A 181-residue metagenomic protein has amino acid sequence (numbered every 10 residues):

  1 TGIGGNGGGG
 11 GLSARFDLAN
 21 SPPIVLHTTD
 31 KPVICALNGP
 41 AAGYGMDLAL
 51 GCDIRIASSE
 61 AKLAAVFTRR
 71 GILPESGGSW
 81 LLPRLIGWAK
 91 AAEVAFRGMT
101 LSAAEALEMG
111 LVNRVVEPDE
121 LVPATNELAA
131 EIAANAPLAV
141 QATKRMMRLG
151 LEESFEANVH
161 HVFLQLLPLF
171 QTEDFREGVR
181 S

Functional and structural regions predicted by a protein language model:
T1-T28, A41, R69-G71, E153-S154: Glycine- (often His-adjacent) and acidic-residue-rich active-site loop that binds/positions the CoA thioester
F16, N20, G43-G45, S76 (+3 more regions): Glycine-rich phosphate-binding loop at the start of an alpha helix
P22-T29, A36, A42-F96, M109 (+2 more regions): CoA-thioester-processing core
A41, P74, A95-G98, N135 (+2 more regions): Glycosyltransferase donor-binding loop in the core domain
I56-A61, A103, V112-E173: C-terminal long alpha-helix characteristic of the crotonase
R180-S181: Terminal low-complexity tails and localization/encapsulation signals of metabolic enzymes
